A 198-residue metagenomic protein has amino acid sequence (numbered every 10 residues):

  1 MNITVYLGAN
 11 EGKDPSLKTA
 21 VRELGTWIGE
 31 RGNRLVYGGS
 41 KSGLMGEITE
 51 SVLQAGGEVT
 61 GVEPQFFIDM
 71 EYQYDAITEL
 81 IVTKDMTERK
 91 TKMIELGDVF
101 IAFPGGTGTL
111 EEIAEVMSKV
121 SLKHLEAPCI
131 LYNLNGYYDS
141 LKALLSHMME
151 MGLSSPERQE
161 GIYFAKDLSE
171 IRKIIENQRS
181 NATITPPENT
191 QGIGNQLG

Functional and structural regions predicted by a protein language model:
M1-L96, N135-S169, R179-G198: A cross-family phosphate/adenosyl-ligand binding-site feature
E88-L122, I130, N181-N189: Active-site/ligand-binding-proximal alpha/beta "capping" segment
T109, K119-L125, H147-E150, S154 (+1 more regions): Alpha-helix capping at helix-to-loop junctions
A127-N135: Short loop-to-beta-strand entry elements in the cores of soluble alpha/beta enzymes
